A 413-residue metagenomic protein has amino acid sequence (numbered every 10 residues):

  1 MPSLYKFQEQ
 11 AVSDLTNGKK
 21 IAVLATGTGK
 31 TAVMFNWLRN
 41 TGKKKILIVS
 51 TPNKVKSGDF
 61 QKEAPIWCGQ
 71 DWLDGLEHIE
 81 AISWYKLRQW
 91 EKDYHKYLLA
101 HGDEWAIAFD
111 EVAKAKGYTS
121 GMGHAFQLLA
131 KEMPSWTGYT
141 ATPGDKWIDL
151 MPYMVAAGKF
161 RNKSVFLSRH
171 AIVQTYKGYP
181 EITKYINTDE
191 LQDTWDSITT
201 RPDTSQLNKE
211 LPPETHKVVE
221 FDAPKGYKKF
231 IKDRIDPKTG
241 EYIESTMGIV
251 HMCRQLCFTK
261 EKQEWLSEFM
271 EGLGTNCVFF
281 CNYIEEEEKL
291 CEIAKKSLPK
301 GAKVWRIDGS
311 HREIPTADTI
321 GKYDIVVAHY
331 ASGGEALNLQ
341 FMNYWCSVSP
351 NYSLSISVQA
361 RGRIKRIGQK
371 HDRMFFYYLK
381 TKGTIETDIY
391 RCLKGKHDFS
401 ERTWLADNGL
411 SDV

Functional and structural regions predicted by a protein language model:
M1-I21: Conserved pre-motif I regulatory segment
G18-W37: Walker A/P-loop
T31-N36, G42-P65, G144-D149, N282-E285: Conserved Walker A/P-loop ATP-binding site and its immediately adjacent core in helicase/helicase-like ATPase domains
K43-K45, A106, G123-S205, Q369 (+1 more regions): Conserved P-loop NTPase motor "coupling/switch" region that bridges the ATPase
K54-H78, A157-R161, S297-L298: Conserved helix-turn-beta segment of the N-terminal RecA-like "Helicase ATP-binding" lobe in SF1/SF2 helicases
L207-K296: Conserved helicase/translocase motor-coupling segment
F280, E288-C291, K295-G333: Conserved helicase ATPase core of P-loop NTP-dependent helicases/translocases
Y352-V413: A conserved SF2-helicase RecA2
